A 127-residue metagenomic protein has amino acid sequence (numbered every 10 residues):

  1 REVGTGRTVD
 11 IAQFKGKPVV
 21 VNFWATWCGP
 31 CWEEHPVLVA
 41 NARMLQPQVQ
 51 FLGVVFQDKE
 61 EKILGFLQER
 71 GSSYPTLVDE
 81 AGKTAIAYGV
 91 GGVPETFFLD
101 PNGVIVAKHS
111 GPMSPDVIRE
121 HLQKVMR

Functional and structural regions predicted by a protein language model:
R1-V19: A short beta-strand-turn-helix
V9, F14, F23-W24, F66 (+2 more regions): Conserved hydrophobic/aromatic "anchor" residues that stabilize well-ordered secondary structure elements
K15, N22, W32, R119: Conserved catalytic core of two-component sensor histidine kinases
K17-V19, W24-W27, G92: Short pre-active-site segment immediately N-terminal to redox-active cysteine/selenocysteine motifs in thiol-based
V20-N22, G53, F97-F98: Hydrophobic beta-strand core positions in alpha/beta domains
W32-R70, E80-A87: Structural microenvironment flanking redox-active thiols in thiol-disulfide oxidoreductases
G65-S73, V78-M126: Thiol/disulfide oxidoreductase modules built on the thioredoxin-like
